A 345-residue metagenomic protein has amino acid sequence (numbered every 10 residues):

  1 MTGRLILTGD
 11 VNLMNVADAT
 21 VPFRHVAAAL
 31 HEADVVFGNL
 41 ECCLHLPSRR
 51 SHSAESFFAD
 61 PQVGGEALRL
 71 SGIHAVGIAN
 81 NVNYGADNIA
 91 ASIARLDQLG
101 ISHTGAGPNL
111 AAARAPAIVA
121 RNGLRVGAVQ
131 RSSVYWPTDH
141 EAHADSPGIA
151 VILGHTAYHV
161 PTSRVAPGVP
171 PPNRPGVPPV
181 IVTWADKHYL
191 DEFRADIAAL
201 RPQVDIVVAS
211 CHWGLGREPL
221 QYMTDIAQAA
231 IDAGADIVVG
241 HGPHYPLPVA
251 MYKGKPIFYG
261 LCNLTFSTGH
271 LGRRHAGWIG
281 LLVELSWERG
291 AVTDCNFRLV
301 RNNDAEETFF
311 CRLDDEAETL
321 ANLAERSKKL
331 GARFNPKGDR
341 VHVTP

Functional and structural regions predicted by a protein language model:
M1-P345: Acidic, metal/ion-coordinating pockets
